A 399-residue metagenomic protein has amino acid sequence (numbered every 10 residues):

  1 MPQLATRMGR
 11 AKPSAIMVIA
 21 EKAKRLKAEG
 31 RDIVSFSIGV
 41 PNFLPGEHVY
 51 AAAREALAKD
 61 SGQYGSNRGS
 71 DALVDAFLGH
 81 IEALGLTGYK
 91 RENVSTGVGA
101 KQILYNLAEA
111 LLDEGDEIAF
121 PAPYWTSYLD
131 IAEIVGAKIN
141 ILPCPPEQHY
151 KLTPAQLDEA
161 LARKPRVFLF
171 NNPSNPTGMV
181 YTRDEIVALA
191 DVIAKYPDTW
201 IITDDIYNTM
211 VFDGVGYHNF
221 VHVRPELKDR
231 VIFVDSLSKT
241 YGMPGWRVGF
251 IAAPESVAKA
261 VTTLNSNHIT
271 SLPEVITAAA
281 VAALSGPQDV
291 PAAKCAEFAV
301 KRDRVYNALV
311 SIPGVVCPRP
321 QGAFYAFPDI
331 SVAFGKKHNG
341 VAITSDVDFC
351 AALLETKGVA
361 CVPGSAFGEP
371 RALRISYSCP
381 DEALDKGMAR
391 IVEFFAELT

Functional and structural regions predicted by a protein language model:
P2-G99, N106, L284-G286, E397-T399: N-terminal small-domain helix-loop-helix segment of the aminotransferase-like
I19, F36, A53, F77 (+13 more regions): Generic structural signal for small/hydrophobic residues in well-ordered secondary structure, especially within
G79, A83, D158-E159, H338-T344 (+1 more regions): PLP-dependent enzyme catalytic core of the Aspartate aminotransferase-like
A110-A132: Conserved PLP-anchoring active-site segment centered on the Schiff-base-forming lysine
A137, K195-W200, K228-D229: A short helix->loop->beta-strand "cap" motif at the edges of active sites that frequently abuts
P145-V215: Active-site phosphate-binding strand-loop segment of PLP-dependent enzymes
R224-A299, D303-I312, F394-F395: Conserved core segment of the aminotransferase class I/II
V281, A296-L309, C317-K336, R371: Conserved glycine-rich beta-strand-loop-beta hairpin in the small C-terminal domain of fold type I
